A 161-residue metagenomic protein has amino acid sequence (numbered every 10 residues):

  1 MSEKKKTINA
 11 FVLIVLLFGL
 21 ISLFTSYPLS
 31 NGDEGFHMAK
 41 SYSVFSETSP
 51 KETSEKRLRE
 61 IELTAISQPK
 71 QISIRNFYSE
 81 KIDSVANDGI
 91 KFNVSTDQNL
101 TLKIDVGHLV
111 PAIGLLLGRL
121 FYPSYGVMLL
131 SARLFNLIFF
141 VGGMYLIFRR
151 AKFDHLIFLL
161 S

Functional and structural regions predicted by a protein language model:
M1-I21, L29: Start-transfer (signal-anchor) and selected internal transmembrane alpha helices of multi-pass inner/ER membrane
K6, P123-G126, Y145-S161: Transmembrane-helix signature of polytopic, membrane-embedded enzymes that assemble or transfer cell-envelope glycans
L17, L115, F135, F139 (+1 more regions): Short aromatic/hydrophobic helix-turn
L20, I113, L117, L146-R150: Hydrophobic membrane-targeting alpha-helices
I21-G35, T53: Helix-to-loop transition at the C-terminal end of transmembrane segments
M38-K40, P50: Soluble extramembrane regions of membrane proteins in the secretory/endomembrane system
S46-L130: Interfacial juxtamembrane loops and adjacent helix segments that form the catalytic/substrate-binding surfaces
